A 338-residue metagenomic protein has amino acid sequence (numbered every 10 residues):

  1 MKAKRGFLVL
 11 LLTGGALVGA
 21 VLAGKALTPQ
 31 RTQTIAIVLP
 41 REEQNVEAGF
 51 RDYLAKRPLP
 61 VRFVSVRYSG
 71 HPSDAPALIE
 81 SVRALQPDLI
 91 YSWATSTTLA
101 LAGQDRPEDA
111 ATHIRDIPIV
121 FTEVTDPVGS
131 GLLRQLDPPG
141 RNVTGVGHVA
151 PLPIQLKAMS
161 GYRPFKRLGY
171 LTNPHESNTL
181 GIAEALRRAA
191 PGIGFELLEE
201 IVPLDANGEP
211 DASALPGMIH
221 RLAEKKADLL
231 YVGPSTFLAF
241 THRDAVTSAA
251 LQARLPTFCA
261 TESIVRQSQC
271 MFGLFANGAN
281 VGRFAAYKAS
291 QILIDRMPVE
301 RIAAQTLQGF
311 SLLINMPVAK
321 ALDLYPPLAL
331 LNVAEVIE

Functional and structural regions predicted by a protein language model:
K2-E338: Short hydrophobic alpha-helices and adjacent helix-cap/hinge residues
